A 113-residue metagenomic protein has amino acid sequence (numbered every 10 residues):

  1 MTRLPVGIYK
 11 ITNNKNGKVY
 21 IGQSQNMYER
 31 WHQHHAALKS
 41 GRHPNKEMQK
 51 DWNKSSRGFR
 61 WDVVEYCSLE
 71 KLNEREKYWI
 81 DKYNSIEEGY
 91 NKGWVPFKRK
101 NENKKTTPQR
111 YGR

Functional and structural regions predicted by a protein language model:
M1-R113: Structure-specific nucleic-acid interaction/processing domains
